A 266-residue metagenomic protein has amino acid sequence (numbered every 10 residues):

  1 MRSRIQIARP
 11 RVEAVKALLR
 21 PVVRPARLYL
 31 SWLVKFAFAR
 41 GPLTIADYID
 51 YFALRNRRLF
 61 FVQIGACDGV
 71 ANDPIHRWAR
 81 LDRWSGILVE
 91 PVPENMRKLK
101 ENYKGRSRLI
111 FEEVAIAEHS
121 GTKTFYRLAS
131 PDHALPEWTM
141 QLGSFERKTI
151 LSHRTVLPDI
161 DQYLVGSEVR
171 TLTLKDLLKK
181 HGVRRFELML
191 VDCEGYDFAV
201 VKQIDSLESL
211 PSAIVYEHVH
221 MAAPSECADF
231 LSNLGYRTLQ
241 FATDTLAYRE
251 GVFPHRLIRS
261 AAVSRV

Functional and structural regions predicted by a protein language model:
R2-V266: Phosphate/nucleotide-binding beta-alpha loop and adjacent structural elements of enzyme active sites
